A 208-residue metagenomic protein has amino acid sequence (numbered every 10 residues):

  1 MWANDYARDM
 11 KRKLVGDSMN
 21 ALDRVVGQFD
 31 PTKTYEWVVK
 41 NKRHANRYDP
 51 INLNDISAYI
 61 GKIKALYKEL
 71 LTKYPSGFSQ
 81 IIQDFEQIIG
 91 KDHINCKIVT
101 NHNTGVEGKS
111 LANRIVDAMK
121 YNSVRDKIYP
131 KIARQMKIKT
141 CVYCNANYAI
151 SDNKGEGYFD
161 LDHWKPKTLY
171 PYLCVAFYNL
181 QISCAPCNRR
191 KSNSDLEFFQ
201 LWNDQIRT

Functional and structural regions predicted by a protein language model:
M1-R125: N-terminal accessory alpha/beta regions
T32, V124-K127, F159, E197: Alpha-helical structural elements
D117-Y129, D162-L169: Short Cys/His-rich Zn2+-coordinating modules
K127-K137, Y172-A176: Short, flexible, mixed-charge glycine/proline-rich loop motifs that serve as phosphate/nucleic-acid-contacting
K131-Y158, C184: Short cysteine-rich loop/turn motifs with clustered Cys
A146-N179, N193-E197, I206: Histidine-centered nuclease catalytic patch
S183, R190: Ligand/cofactor pocket segment of small-molecule handling proteins
